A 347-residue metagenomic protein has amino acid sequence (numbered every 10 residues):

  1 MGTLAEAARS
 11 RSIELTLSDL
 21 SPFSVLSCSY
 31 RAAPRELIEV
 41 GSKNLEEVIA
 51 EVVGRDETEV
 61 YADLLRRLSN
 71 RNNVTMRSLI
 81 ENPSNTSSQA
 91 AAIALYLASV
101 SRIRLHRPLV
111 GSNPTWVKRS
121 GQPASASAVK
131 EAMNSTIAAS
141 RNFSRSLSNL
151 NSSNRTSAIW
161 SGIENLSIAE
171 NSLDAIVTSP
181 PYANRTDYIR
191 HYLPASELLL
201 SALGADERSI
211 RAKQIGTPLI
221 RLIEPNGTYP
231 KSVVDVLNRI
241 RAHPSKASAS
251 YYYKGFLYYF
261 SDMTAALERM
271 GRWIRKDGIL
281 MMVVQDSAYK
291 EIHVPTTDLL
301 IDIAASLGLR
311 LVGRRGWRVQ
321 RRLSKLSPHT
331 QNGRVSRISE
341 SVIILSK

Functional and structural regions predicted by a protein language model:
M1-V53, R145, T156-L166, A175-P218 (+5 more regions): Conserved S-adenosyl-L-methionine
I38-T86: PRPP-dependent phosphoribosyltransferase catalytic core
D63-R67, Y252-S261, V283-D298: Acceptor-substrate binding/catalytic loop of class I
N82, T86-T178, A183-Y192: SAM-dependent nucleic-acid methyltransferase catalytic core
Y182-R269: SAM-dependent methyltransferase catalytic-core segment centered on the flexible catalytic loop and adjoining short
A202-A205, I274-I279: Short glycine-dipeptide loop
A266-K276, L307: Conserved helix-to-beta-strand junction in the class I
R275, H329-K347: Core SAM-dependent methyltransferase catalytic element
